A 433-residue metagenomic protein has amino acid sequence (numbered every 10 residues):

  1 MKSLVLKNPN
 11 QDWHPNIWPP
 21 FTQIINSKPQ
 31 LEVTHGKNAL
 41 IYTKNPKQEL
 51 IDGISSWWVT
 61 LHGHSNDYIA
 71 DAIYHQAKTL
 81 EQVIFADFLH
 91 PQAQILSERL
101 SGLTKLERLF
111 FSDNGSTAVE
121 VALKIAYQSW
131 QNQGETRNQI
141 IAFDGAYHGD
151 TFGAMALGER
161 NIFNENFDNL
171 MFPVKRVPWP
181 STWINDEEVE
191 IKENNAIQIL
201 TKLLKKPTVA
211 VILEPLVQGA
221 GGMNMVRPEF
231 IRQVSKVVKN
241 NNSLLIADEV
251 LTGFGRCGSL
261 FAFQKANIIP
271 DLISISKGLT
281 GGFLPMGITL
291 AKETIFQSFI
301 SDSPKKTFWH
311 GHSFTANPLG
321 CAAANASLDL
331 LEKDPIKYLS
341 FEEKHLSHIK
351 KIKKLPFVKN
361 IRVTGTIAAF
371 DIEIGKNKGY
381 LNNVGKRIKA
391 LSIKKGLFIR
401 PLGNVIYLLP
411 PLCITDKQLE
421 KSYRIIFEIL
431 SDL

Functional and structural regions predicted by a protein language model:
M1-L433: Conserved N-terminal phosphate-binding loop of PLP-dependent enzymes in the Aspartate aminotransferase
